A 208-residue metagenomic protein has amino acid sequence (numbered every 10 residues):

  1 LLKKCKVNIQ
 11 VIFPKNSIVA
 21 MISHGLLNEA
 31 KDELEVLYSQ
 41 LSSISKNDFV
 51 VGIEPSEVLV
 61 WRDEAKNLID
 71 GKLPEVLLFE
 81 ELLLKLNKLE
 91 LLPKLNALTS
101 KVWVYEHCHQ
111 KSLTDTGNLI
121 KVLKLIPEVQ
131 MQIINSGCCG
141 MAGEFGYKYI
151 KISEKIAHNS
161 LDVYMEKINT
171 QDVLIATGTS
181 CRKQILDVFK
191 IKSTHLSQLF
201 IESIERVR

Functional and structural regions predicted by a protein language model:
L1-R208: Iron-sulfur cluster-binding electron-transfer modules in prokaryotic oxidoreductases
